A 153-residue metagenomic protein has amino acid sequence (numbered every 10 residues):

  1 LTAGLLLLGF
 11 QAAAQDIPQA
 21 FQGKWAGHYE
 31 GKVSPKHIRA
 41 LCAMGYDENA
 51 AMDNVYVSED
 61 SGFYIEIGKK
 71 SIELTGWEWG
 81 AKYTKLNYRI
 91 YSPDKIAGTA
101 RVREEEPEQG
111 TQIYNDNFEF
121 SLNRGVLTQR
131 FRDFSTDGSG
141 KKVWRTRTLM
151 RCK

Functional and structural regions predicted by a protein language model:
L1-A3: Sec-dependent signal peptide recognition, specifically the positively charged N-region followed immediately by
G9-Q11: N-terminal signal peptide c-region/cleavage motif recognized by signal peptidases
D16-S71, E106-N115: Short, solvent-exposed loop/hinge segments that bridge or flank secondary-structure elements
Y56-E104: Predominantly extracellular/secreted and cell-surface proteins with exposed, flexible low-complexity segments
S58-S61, G80-L86, Q109-N117, K141-T146: Short, surface-exposed coil-to-beta transition loops
Y83, N87-I90, R124-K153: Edge beta-strand at a domain terminus
Y91-R124: Acidic, glycine-rich flexible loop segments
